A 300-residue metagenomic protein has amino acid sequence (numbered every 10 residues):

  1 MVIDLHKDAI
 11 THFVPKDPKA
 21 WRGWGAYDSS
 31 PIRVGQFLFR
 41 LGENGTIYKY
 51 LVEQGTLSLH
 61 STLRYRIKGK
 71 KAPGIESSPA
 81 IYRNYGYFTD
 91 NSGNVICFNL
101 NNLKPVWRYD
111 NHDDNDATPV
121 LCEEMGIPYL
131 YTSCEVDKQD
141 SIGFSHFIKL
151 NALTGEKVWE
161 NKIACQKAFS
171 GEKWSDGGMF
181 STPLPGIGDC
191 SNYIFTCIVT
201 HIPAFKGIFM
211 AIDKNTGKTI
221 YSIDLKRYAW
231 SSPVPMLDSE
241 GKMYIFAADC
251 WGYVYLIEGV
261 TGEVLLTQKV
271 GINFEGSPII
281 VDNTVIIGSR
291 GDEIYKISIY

Functional and structural regions predicted by a protein language model:
D4-D8, L51-G55, N99-L103, N151-T154 (+3 more regions): Short loop/turn segments that connect beta-strands within beta-propeller blades
A9-I32, T56-Y82, W107-G126, S133-K138 (+5 more regions): Extracytoplasmic beta-rich repeat domains
V34-G35, E43-N44, Y82-R83, N91-S92 (+8 more regions): Short loop/turn segments that connect beta-strands within the blades of beta-propeller domains, predominantly WD40
G42, D90, T132-V136, T196-T200 (+2 more regions): Recurrent small/Gly-Pro-centered beta-turn motifs in extracellular repeat architectures
G45-T46, N94, E135-D140, T200-A204 (+2 more regions): Short glycine/acidic-enriched loop and turn motifs that connect beta-strands
K269-Y300: Blade-level signature of beta-propeller repeat domains, shared across WD40, Kelch, NHL, RCC1 and BNR/Asp-box propellers
